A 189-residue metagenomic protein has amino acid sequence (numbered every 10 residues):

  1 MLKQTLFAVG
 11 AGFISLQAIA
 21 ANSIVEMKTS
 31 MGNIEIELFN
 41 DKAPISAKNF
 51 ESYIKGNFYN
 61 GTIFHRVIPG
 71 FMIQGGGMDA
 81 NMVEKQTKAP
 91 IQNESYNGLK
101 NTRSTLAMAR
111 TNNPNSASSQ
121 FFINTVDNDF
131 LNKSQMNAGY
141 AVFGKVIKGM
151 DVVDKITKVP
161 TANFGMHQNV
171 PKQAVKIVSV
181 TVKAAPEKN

Functional and structural regions predicted by a protein language model:
T5-S15: Bacterial N-terminal signal peptides
F7, A18-N189: Cyclophilin-like peptidyl-prolyl cis-trans isomerases
